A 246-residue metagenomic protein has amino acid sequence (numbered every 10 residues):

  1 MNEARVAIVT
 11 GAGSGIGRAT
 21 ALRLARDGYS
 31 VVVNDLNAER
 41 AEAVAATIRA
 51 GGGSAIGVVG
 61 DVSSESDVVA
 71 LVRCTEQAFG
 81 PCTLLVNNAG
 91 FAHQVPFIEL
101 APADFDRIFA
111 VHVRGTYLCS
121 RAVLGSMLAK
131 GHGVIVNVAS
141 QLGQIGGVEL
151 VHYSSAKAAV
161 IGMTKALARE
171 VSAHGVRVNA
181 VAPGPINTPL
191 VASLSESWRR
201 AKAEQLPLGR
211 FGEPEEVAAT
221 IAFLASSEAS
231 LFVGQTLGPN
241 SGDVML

Functional and structural regions predicted by a protein language model:
G13-G15: Conserved glycine-rich cofactor-binding loop
P96-F97, D104-F109, V191, K202: Substrate-binding pocket helix/loop in short-chain dehydrogenase/reductase
S120, A156, T164: Active-site helix of classical SDR
G125, R169-A173, S230: Alpha-helical segment proximal to the catalytic Tyr-Lys
S140: Residue(s) in the substrate-gating loop at a strand-loop-helix junction that position the organic substrate next
I145, A222, V233-L246: Short C-terminal tail/terminal secondary-structure segment of NAD(P)H-dependent dehydrogenase/reductase domains
L206-V217, E228: A conserved structural motif in NAD(P)-dependent oxidoreductases
